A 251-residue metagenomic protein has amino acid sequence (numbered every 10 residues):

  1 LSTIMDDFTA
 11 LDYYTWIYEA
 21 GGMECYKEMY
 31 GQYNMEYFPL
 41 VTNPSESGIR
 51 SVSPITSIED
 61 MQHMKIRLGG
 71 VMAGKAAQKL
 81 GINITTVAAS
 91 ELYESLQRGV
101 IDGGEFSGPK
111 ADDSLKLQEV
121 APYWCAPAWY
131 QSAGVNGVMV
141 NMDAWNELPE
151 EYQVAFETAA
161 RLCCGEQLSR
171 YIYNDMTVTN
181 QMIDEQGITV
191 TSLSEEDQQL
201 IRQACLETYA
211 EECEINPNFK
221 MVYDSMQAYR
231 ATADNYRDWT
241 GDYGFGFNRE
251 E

Functional and structural regions predicted by a protein language model:
L1-D12, Y30-E251: N-terminal secretory/targeting leader peptides
W16-N34: Hinge/lid segment of periplasmic solute-binding proteins
